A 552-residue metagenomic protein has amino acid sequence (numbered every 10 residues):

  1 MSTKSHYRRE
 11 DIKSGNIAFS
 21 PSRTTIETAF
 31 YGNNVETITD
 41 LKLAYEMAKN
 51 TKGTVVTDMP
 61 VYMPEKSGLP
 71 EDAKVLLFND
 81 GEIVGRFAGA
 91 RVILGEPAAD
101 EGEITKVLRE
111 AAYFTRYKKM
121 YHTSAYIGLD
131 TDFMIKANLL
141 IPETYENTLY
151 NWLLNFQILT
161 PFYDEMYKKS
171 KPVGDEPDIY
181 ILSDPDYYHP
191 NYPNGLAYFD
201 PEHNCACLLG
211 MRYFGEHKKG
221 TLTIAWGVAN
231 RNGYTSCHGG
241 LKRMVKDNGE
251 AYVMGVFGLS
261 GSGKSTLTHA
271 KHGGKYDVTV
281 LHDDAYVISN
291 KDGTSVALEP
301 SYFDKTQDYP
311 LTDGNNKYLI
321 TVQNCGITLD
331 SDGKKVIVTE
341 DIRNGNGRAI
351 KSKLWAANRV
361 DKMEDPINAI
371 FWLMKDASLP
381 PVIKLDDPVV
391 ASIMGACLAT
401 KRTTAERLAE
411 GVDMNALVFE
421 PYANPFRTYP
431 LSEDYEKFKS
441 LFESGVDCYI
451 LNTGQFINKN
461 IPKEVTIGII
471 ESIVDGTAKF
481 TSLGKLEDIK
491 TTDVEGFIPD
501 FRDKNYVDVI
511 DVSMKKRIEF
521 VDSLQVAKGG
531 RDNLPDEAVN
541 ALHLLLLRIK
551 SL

Functional and structural regions predicted by a protein language model:
M1-Y163: N-terminal accessory targeting/assembly segments
S2-A73, F78-D80, C325-L552: Conserved NTP phosphate-binding and transfer environment spanning the P-loop NTPase/kinase superfamily
G128, R212-G215, D247-G249, G261-S262 (+3 more regions): Short, glycine-/Ser/Thr-/acidic-enriched flexible segments
D175-N232, S236: Charged, amphipathic alpha-helical linker segments immediately N-terminal to NTP-binding catalytic cores
E202, G233-A251: Phosphate-binding P-loop
M244-K275, V280: Glycine-rich phosphate-binding P-loop
V253-G255, K271, D292-Q307, N460-A478: Conserved, well-ordered active-site substructure
D277-A349: Conserved nucleotide-sensing/catalytic segment adjacent to the nucleotide-binding pocket in NTP-handling enzymes
